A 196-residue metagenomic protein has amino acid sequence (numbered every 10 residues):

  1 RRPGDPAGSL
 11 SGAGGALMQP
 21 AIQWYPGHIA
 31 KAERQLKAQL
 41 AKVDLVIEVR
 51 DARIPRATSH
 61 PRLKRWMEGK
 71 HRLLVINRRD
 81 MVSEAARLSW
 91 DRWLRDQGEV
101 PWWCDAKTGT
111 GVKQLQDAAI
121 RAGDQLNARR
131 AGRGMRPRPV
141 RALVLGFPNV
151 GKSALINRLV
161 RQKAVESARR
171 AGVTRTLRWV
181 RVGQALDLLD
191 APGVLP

Functional and structural regions predicted by a protein language model:
R1-G14: Compositionally biased, low-complexity flexible segments
G14-G69: N-terminal accessory targeting/assembly segments
P26, E33, I54-A57, D124-G132 (+1 more regions): Active-site phosphate-binding and catalytic loops of NTP-dependent enzymes
H28-K31, V160-L186: Switch I (effector-binding) loop of TRAFAC-class P-loop GTPase G-domains
D44-R50, E68-D80, E99-W103: Conserved beta-strand/loop subsegment of P-loop NTPase cores
R53-P55, R79-V82, K107-T110, V173-T174 (+2 more regions): Conserved nucleotide-binding/hydrolysis micro-motifs of P-loop NTPases
V82-R141: Canonical P-loop GTPase G-domain recognition
A142-R161, A191: Glycine-rich phosphate-binding P-loop
